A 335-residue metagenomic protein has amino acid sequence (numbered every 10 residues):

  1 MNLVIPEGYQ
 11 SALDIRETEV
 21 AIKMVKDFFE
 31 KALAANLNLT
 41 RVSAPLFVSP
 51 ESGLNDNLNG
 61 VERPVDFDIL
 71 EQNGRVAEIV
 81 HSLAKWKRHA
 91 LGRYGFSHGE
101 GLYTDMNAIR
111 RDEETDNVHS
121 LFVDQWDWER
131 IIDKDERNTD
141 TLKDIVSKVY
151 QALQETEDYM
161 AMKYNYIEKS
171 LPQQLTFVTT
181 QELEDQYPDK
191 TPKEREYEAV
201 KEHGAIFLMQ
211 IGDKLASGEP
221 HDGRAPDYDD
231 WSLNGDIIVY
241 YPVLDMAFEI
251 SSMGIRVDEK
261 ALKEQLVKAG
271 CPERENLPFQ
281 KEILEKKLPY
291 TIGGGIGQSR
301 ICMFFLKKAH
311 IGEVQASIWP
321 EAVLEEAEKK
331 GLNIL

Functional and structural regions predicted by a protein language model:
M1-H119, D127-I131: Class II aminoacyl-tRNA synthetase-like tRNA-binding/catalytic domains
V20, M24, F28, R137-D144 (+4 more regions): Generic recognition of stable, solvent-exposed alpha-helical segments in well-folded globular domains
I22-V25, F29-L33, F67, I79 (+7 more regions): Generic structural hydrophobic/aromatic packing signal, biased to beta-strands
L33-T40, V149-M160, A309: A generic secondary-structure signal for well-formed alpha-helical elements
S49-D56, K169-V178, P320: N-terminal pre-domains immediately preceding structured catalytic cores
G99, T104-E194: Extended, charged alpha-beta segments that form solvent-exposed binding/catalytic grooves in nucleic-acid-handling
I109, T180-L335: A translation/RNA-centric and nucleic-acid-associated enzymatic feature enriched in Class II aminoacyl-tRNA synthetases
